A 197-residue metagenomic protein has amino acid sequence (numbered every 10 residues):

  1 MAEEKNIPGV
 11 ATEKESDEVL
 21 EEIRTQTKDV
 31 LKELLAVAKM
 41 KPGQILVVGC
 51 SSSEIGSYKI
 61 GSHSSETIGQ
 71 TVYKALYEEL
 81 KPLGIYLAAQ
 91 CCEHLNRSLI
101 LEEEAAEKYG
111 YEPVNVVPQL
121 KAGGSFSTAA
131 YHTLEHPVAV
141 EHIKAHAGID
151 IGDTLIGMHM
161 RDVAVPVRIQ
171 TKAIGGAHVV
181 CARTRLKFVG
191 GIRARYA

Functional and structural regions predicted by a protein language model:
M1-L46, E66-E79: N-terminal glycine-/serine-/threonine-rich phosphate-binding loop
K32, A36-K39, Y77-I85, Y131-A139 (+1 more regions): Generic secondary-structure signature for well-ordered alpha-helical cores
A38-M40, A122, R168-A173: Solvent-exposed alpha-helices and their adjacent loops that cap or buttress functional pockets in soluble metabolic
L46-G49, V180: Structural motif
V48-S53, Q90: Glycine-rich beta-strand-to-loop/alpha-helix junction loops that act as flexible
I60-E66: Short glycine-enriched, charge-decorated loop/helix-capping segments at active-site entrances that position
L83-A147, G152: Ligand-binding beta-strand-loop-alpha-helix segment within the catalytic cores of soluble metabolic enzymes
T128, H132-A197: Glycine-rich, aromatic-bearing surface loops/beta-hairpins
